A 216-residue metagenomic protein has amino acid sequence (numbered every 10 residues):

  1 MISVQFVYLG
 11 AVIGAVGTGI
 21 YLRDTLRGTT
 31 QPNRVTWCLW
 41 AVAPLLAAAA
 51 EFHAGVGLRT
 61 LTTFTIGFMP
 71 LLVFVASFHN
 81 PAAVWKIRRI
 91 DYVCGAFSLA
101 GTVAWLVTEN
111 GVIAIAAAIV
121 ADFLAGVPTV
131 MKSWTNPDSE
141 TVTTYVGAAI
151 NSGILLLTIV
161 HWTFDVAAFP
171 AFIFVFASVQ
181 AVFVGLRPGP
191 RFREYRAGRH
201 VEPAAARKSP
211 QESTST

Functional and structural regions predicted by a protein language model:
M1-T216: Alpha-helical membrane-protein topology signature
